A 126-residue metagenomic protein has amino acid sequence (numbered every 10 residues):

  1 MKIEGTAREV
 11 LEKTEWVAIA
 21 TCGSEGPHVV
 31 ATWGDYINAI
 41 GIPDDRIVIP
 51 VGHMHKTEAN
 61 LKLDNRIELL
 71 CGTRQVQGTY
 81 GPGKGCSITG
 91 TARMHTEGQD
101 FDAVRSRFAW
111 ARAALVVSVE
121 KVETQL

Functional and structural regions predicted by a protein language model:
M1-L126: Binding-site signature for planar aromatic cofactors or substrates
